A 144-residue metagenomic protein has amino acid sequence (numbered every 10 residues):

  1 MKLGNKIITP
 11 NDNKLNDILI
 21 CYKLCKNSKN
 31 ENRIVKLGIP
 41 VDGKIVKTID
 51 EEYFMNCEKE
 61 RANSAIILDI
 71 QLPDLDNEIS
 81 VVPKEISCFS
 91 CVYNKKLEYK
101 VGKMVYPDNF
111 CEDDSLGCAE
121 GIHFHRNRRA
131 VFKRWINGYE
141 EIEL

Functional and structural regions predicted by a protein language model:
M1-L144: Short, glycine-biased loop/turn motifs at secondary-structure junctions and in low-complexity Ser/Thr/Pro-rich termini
